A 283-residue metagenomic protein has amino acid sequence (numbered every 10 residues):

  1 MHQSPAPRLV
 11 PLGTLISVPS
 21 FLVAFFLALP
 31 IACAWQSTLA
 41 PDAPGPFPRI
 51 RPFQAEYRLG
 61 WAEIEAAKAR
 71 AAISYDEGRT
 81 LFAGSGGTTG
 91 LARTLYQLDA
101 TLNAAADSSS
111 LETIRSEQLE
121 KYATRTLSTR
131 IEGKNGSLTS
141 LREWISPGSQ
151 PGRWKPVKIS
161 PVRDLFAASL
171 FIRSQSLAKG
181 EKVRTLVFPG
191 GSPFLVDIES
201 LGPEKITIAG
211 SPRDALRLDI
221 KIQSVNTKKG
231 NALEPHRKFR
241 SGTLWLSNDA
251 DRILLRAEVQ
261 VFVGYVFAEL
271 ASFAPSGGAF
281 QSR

Functional and structural regions predicted by a protein language model:
M1-I16: N-terminal secretory signal peptides that target proteins for export/translocation
V10-L12, L27, A34: Compositionally biased, low-complexity segments enriched in small residues
S17-A32: Bacterial N-terminal signal peptides
W35-N135, L177-R283: Acidic, serine/threonine-rich low-complexity disordered tracts
I131-Q175: Hydrophobic, well-structured mid-protein blocks that either form specific transmembrane helices
